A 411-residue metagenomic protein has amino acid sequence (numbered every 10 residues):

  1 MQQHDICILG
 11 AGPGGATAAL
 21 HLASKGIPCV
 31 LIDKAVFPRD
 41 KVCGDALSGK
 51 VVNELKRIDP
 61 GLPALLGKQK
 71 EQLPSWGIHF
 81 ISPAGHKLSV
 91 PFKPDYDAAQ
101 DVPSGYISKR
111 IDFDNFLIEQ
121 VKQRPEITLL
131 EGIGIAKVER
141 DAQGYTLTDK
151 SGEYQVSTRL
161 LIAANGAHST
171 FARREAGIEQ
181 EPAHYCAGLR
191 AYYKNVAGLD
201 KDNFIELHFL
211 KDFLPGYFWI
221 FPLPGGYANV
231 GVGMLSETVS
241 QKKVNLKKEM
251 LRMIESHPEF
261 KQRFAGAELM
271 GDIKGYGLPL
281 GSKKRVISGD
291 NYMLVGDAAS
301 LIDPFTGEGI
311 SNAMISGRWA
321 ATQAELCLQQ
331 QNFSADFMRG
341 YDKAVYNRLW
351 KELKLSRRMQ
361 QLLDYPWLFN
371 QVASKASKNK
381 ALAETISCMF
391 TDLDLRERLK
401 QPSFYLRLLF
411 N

Functional and structural regions predicted by a protein language model:
M1-G12: Beta1/beta-strand and adjacent pyrophosphate-binding region of the FAD-binding site in flavoprotein oxidoreductases
C7, A23-C43: Glycine-rich FAD pyrophosphate-binding loop
G15-A16: N-terminal Rossmann-fold NAD(P) dinucleotide-binding loop
K56-F113: A conserved beta-strand/loop capping segment in the N-terminal third of enzymes that catalyze redox or closely related
Q120-F260: Predominantly flavin-linked oxidoreductase catalytic cores and closely associated redox partners
Q155, T238-Q323, C327-Q329: FAD/FMN-dependent oxidoreductases across multiple families
E325-N411: C-terminal helical "tail/cap" subdomain of flavin- and related membrane-associated enzymes
